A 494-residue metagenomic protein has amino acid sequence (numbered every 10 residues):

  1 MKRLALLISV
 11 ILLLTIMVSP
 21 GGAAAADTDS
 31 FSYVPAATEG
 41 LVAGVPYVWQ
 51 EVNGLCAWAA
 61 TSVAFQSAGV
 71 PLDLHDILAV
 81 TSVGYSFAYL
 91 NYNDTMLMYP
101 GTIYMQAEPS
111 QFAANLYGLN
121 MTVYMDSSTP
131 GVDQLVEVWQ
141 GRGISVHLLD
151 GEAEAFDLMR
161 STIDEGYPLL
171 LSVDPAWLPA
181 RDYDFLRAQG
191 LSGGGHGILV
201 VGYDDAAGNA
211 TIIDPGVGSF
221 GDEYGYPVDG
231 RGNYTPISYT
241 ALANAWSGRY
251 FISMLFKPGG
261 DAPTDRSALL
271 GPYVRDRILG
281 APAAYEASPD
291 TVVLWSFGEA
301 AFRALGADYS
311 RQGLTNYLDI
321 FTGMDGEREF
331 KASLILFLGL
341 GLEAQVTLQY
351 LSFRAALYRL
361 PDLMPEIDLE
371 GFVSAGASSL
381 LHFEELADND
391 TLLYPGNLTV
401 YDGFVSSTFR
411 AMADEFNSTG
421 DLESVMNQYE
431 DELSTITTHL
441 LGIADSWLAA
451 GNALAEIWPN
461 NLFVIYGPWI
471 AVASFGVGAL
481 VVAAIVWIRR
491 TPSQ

Functional and structural regions predicted by a protein language model:
M1-D27, N461-Q494: Secretory targeting signatures
V10, L14, V18-D126, Y183 (+8 more regions): Active-site-adjacent structural segments surrounding the nucleophilic cysteine of cysteine proteases and isopeptidases
E51-G54, V63, G84-F87, T129 (+3 more regions): Solvent-exposed loop/turn segments at secondary-structure junctions within structured extracellular/periplasmic domains
A113-A155, L422: Generic detector of solvent-exposed, compositionally biased contiguous segments
S145-V217, L454: Active-site-adjacent substructure of cysteine-protease-like catalytic cores
F185-S192, Y203-S352, Y358: Noncatalytic regulatory segments and standalone regulatory/sensor domains
G341-E415: Extended hydrophobic/aromatic segments used for targeting, binding, or gating
